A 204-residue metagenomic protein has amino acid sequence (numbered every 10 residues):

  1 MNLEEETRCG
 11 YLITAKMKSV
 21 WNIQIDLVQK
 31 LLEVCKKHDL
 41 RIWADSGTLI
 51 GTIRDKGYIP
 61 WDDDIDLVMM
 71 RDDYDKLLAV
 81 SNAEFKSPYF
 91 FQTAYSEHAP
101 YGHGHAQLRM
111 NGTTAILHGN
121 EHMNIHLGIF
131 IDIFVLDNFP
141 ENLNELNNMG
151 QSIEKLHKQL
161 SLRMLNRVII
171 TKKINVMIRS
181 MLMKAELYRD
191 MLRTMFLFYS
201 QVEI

Functional and structural regions predicted by a protein language model:
E4-E6, L12-H38, S81-E141, K158-I204: Conserved catalytic core of two-metal-ion nucleotidyltransferases
L32-I65, Y74: Active-site nucleotide-donor binding segment shared across nucleotidyl transfer reactions
V68-M70: Short hydrophobic/aromatic beta-strand micro-patches that form the beta-sheet surface supporting nucleotide- or nucleic
N142-M149: A short secondary-structure junction signal
G150-H157: A contiguous, mid-domain pocket- or channel-lining segment that forms the substrate-recognition surface
